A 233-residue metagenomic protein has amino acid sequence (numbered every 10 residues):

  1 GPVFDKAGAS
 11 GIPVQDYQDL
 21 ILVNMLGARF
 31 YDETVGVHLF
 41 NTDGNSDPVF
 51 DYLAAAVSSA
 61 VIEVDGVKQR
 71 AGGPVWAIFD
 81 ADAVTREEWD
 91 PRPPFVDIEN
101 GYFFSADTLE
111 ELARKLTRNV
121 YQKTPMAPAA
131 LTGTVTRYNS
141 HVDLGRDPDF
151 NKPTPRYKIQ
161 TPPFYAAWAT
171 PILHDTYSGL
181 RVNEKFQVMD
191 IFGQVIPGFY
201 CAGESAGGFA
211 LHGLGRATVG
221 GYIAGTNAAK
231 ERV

Functional and structural regions predicted by a protein language model:
G1-G133, S140-V233: Residues forming the flavin
